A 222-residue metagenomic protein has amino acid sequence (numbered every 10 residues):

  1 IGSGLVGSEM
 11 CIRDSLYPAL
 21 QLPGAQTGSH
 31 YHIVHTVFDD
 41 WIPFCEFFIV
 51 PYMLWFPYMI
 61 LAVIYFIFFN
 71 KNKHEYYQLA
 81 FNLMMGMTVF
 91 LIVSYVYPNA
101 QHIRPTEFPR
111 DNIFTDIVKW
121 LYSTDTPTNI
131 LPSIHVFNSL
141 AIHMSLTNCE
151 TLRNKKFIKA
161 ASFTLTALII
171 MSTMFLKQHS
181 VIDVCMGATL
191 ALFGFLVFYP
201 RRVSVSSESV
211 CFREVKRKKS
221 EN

Functional and structural regions predicted by a protein language model:
I1-G7, C11-I12: Single conserved hydrophobic/aromatic residue that forms the stacking wall/gate of nucleotide- or nucleobase-binding
R13-P18, M87-V93, T164-M174: Aromatic-anchored segments of alpha-helical transmembrane domains
L20-I33, F69-R153, S206-E214, S220: Membrane-interface loops
T36, Y58-V63, S139-S145, T164-S172: Hydrophobic, membrane-inserted alpha-helices
D39-M59: Interfacial helix-start motif at the membrane-water boundary
I60-I64, V136-N154, T189-F198: Membrane-interfacial alpha-helical segments at the cytosolic side of multi-pass membrane proteins
R104-F108, P127-L131, L168-F195: Interfacial helix-loop-helix junctions of multi-pass membrane proteins
S180, M186-N222: C-terminal membrane module of polytopic membrane proteins
